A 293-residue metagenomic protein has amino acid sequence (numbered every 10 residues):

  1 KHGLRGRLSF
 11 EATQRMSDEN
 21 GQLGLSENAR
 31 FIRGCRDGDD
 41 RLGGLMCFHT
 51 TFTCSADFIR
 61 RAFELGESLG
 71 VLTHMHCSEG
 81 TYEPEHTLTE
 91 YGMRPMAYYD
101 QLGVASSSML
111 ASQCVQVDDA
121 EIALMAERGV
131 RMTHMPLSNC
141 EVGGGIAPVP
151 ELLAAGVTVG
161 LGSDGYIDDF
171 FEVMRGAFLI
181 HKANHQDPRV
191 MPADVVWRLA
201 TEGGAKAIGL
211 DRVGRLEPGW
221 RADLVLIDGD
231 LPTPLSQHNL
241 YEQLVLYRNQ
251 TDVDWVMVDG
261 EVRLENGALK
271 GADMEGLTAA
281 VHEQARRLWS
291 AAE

Functional and structural regions predicted by a protein language model:
H2-V115: Metal-coordinating catalytic core of metallo-dependent amide/deamination hydrolases
E11-Q14, E79, P136-E141, G165-Y166: Short, acidic/turn-prone active-site loops that include or flank metal/cofactor- and phosphate-binding residues
M46, H76, Y99, A111 (+7 more regions): Conserved, mostly hydrophobic/aromatic
R60, E64, A97, I122-A123 (+3 more regions): Alpha-helical segments flanking ligand/cofactor-binding loops in enzyme cores
T81-M93, E121-A126, G143-L152, I167-K182 (+1 more regions): Histidine/acidic-residue-rich catalytic or RNA/ligand-binding cores of hydrolases and nuclease-related proteins
Q101-S108, P148-L231, Y247-N249: His/Asp/Glu-enriched, well-ordered alpha-helical/loop segment that forms or immediately abuts the divalent-metal
V117, E121-G129, M135-C140: Long hydrophobic segments that form regular secondary structure
T201-E293: Active-site microenvironment of metallo-dependent hydrolases
